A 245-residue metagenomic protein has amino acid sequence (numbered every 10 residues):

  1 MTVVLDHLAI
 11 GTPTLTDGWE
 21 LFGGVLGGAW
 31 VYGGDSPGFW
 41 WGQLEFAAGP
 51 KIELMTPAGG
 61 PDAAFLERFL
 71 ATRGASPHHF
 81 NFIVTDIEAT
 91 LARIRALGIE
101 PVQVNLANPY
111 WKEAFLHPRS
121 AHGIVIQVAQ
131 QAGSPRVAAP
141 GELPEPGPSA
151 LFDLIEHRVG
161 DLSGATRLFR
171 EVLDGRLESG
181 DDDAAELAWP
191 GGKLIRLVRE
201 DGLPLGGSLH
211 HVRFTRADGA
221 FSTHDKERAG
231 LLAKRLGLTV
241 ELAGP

Functional and structural regions predicted by a protein language model:
M1-V3, A9-K51, A89-K112, L116 (+1 more regions): Core segments of cupin and vicinal oxygen chelate
V4-P13, G42-A47, F65-L91, L116 (+2 more regions): Vicinal oxygen chelate
A9, M55, N81, R119 (+1 more regions): Anionic group-transfer/hydrolysis microenvironments
E20, R68-A71, E145-P146: A short alpha-helix capping/helix-coil boundary motif
Y32, P50-E67, R199-P204, A243-P245: Conserved donor-binding loop and adjoining core beta-sheet/short helix segment in diverse acyl/aminoacyl transferases
I52, L91-L151, E178, D182-R199 (+1 more regions): Vicinal oxygen chelate
A58, N81-V84, R95-G98: Generic hydrophobic/packing signal
A58-F69, A132-E142: Short, flexible helix-coil linker/hinge segments at the edges of structured domains or between repeats
